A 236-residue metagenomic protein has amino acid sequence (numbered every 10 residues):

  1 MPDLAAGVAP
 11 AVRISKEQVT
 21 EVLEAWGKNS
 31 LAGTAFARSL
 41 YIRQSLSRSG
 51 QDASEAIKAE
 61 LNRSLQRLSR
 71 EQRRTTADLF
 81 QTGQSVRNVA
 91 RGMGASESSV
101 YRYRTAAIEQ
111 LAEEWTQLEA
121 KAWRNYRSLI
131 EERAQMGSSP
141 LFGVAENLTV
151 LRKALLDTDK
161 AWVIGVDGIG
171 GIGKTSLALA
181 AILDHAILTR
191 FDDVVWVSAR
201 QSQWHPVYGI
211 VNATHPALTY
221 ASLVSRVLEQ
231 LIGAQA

Functional and structural regions predicted by a protein language model:
M1-L68, R87, S99, Y103-A106 (+1 more regions): N-terminal interaction/assembly modules
K58, S69-R73, L148: Short, leucine-enriched amphipathic alpha-helices that occur as contiguous helical runs
R67-S85: Short amphipathic alpha helix immediately N-terminal
A77-Q81, A112, L155-L156: Short, locally clustered residues in the helix-turn-helix/winged-helix DNA-binding domain
Q81-Q84, V100, Q110: A short structural micro-motif
N88-M93: Short alpha-helical "recognition helix" segments of helix-turn-helix
A106, Q110, D184: Alpha-helical DNA-recognition elements
N125-A236: Walker A/P-loop phosphate-binding element recognition
